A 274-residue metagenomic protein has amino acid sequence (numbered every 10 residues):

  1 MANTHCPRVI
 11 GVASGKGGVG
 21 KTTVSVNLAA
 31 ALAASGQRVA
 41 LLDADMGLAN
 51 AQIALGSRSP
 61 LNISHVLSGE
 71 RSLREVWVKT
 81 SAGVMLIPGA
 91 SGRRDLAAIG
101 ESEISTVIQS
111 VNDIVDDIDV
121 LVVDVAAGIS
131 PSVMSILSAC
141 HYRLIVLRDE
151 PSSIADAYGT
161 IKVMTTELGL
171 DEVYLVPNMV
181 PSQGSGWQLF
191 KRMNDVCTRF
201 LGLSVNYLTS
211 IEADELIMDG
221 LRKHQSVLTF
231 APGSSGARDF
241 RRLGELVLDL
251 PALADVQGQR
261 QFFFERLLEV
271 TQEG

Functional and structural regions predicted by a protein language model:
V9-L73, V120-V122: Walker A/P-loop NTP-binding active-site region of P-loop NTPases, recognizing the glycine-rich GxxxxGKT/S
G15, R148, V173-W187, S210-I217 (+1 more regions): G-domain G4 guanine-recognition motif of GTPases
L42-D116, L221-K223: P-loop/Walker-type NTP enzyme "switch/lid" segment
M46-L48, S91-R94, G128, E150-S152 (+2 more regions): Conserved nucleotide-binding/hydrolysis micro-motifs of P-loop NTPases
D113-D116, S130-S152: Inter-motif core of Ras-like GTPase G domains
I154-G169: Conserved C-terminal guanine-recognition region of P-loop GTPase G domains, centered on the G4
F200-L228, F240: Beta-strand-loop-alpha "switch" segments that mediate conformational coupling across diverse proteins
S226-G274: NTP-binding/hydrolysis catalytic cores, primarily Walker-type P-loop NTPases
